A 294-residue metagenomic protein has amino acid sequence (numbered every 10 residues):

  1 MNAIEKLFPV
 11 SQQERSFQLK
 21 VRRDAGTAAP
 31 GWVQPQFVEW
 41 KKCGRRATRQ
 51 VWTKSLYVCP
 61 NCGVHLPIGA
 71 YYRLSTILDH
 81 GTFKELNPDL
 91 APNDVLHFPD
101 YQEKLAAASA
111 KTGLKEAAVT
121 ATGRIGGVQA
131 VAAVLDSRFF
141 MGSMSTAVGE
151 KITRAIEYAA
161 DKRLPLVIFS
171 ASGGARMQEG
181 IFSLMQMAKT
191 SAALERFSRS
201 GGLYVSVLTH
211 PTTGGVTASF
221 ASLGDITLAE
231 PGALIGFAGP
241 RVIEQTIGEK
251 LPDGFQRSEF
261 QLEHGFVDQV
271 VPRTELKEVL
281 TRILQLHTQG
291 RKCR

Functional and structural regions predicted by a protein language model:
M1-T27, V271-R294: N-terminal charge/polar-biased segments
S11-P30, Q36-E39, L66-T120: An N-cap/entry alpha-helix motif that binds or orients negatively charged groups
Q34-P35, T53-K54: Flanking scaffold residues of small Cys/His-coordinated metal-binding clusters
W40-C43, C59-C62: Short cysteine-rich clusters marking metal-coordination/redox-active sites
R46-A47, H65-L66: Cys/His-rich microdomains that often coordinate metals
T53, I68, L114, I125-V128 (+2 more regions): Short flexible coil/turn linkers enriched for glycine and charged/polar residues that connect secondary-structure
V119-S198, V205: Cleft-lining beta-strand/loop regions that shape enzyme active-site pockets
S170-T288: Conserved catalytic cores of soluble enzyme domains, especially glycine-rich substrate-binding beta-alpha loops
